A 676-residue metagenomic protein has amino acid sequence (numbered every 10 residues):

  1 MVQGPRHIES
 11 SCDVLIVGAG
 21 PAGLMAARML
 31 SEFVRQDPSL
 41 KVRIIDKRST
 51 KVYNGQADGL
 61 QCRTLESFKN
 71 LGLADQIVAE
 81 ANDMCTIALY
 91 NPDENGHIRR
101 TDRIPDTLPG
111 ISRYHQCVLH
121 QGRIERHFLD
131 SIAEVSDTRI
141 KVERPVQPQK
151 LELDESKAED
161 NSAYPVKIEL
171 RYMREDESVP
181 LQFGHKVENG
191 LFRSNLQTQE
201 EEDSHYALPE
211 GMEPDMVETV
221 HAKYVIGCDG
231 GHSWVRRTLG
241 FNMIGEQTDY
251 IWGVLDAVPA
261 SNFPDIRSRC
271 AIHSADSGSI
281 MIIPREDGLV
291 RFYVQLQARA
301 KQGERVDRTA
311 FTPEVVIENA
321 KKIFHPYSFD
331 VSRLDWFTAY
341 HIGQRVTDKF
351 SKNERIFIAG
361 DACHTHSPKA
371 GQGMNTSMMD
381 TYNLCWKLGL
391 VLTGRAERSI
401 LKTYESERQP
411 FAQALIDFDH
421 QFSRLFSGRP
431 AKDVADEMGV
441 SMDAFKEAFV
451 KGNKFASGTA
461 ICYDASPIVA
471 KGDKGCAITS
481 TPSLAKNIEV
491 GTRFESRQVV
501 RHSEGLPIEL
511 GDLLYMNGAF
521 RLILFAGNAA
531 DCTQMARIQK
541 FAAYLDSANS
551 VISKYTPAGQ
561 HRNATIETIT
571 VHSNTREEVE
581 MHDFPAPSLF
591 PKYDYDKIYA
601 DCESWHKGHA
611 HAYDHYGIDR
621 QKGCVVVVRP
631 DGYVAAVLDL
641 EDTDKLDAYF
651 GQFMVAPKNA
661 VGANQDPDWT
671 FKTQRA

Functional and structural regions predicted by a protein language model:
M1-C12, E210, P214-M216, V346: A short, basic/flexible loop-to-alpha-helix module at the beginning of a structural domain
P5-I44, S49: N-terminal Rossmann-like FAD-binding beta1-loop-alpha1 element of flavoenzymes
G18-A27, F128, G227, L334 (+7 more regions): Conserved mid-domain beta->alpha element of the FAD-binding
Y53-E134, E143-P145, Q149-P165, E169-E175 (+5 more regions): Active-site-adjacent segment of FAD-dependent monooxygenases/related oxidoreductases
D130, E134, R174-E177, T198-M212 (+2 more regions): Conserved FAD-binding catalytic core of PHBH/FMO-like flavoproteins
S156-D215, I552-A558, K672-T673: Intrinsically disordered, low-complexity domain-flanking/linker segments in eukaryotic proteins, enriched
I323, T347-N353, F525, A529-A676: Conserved flavin/dinucleotide-binding core of flavoenzymes
N453-F584: Non-catalytic interaction/regulatory modules that flank or connect domains
